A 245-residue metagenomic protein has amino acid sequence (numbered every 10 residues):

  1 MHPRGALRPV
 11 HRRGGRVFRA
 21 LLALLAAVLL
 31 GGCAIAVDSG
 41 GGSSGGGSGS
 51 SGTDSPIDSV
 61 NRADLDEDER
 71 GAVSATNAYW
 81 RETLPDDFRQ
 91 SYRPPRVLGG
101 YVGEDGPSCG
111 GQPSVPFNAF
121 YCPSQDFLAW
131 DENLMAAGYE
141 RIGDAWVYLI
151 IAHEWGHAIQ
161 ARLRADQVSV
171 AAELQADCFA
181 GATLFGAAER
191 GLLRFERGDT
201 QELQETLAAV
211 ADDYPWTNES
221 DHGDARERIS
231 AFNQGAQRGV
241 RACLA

Functional and structural regions predicted by a protein language model:
L29-G32: C-terminal motif of bacterial Sec signal peptides marking the signal peptidase cleavage site
A34-I57: Short, low-complexity, disordered segments immediately C-terminal to signal peptides in bacterial exported proteins
D38-G42, Y101-A129: Catalytic zinc-binding patch centered on the HExxH motif and its immediate surroundings that defines zinc-dependent
R81, A171-G186: An active-site-proximal "capping" alpha-helix that borders the catalytic cofactor pocket
E132-L149, R164-V170: Short pre-active-site segment immediately N-terminal to the catalytic Zn-binding motif
V147-R162, C178: Catalytic glutamate of the conserved HExxH
W155-V170, T183-A188: Catalytic Zn2+-binding segment of zinc metalloproteases
E189-A245: Long, well-structured alpha-helical subdomains associated with metal-dependent extracellular/ecto-lumenal hydrolases
